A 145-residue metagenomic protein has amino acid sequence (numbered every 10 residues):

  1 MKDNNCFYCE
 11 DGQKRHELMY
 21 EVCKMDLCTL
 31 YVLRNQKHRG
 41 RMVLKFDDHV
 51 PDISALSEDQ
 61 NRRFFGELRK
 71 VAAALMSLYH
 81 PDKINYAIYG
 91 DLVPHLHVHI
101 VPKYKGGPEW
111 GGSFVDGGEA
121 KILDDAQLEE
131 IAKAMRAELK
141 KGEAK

Functional and structural regions predicted by a protein language model:
M1-K145: HIT superfamily nucleotide-processing domains
